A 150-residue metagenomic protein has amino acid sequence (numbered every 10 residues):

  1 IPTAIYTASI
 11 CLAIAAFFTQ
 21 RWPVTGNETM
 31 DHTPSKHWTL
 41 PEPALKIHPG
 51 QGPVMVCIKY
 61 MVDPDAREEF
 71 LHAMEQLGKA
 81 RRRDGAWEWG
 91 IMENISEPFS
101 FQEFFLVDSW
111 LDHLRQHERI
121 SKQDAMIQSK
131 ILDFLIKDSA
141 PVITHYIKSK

Functional and structural regions predicted by a protein language model:
I1-C11: A membrane-interface helix-boundary motif in multi-pass transporters
S9-T33: Multi-pass alpha-helical transporter architecture, strongest for 12-TM Major Facilitator/SLC carriers used
G26-E28, K79-E88, L106-V142: An amphipathic, aromatic/His-enriched active-site/gating alpha helix that lines ligand/cofactor pockets
T29-P53, K59-V62, T144-K150: A compositional/biophysical signature of low hydrophobicity enriched in polar/charged and small residues
G50-G52, R83, E97: Solvent-exposed loop and beta-edge segments used for protein-protein assembly and interaction
V54-M61, G90-R119: Short, well-ordered beta-strand segments in beta-rich or mixed alpha/beta enzyme and ligand-binding folds
D65-W89: Short amphipathic alpha-helical segments
M92-P98, L135, I147-S149: A short beta-turn/loop motif at secondary-structure boundaries
